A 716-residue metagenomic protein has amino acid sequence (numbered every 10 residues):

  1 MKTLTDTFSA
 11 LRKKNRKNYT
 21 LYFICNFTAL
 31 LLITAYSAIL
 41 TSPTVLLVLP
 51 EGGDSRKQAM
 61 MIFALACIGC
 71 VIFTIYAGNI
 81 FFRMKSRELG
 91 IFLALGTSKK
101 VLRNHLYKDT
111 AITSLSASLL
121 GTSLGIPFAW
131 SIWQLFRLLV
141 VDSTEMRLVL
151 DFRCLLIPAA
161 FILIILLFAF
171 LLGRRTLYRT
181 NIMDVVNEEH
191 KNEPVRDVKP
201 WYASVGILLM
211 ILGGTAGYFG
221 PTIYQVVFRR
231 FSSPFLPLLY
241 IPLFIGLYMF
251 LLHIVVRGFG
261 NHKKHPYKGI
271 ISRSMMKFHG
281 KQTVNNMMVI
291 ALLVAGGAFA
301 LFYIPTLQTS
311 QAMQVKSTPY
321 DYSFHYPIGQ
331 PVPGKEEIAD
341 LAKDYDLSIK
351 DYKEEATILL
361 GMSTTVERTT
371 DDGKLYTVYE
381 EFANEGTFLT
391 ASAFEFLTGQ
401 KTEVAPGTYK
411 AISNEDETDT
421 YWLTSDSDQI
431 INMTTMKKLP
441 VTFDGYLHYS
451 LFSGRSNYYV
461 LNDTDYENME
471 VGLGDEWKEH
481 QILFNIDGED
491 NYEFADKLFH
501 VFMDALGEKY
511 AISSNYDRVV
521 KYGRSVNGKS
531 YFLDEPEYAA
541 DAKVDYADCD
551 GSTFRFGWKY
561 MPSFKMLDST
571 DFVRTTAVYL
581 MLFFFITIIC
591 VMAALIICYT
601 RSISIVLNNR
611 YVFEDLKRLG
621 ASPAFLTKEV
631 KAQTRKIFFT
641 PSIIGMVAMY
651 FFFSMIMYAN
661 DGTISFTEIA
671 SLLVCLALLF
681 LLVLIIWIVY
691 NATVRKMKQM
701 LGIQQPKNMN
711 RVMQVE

Functional and structural regions predicted by a protein language model:
M1-T3, R179-P194, L607-Y611, K698-E716: Short cytosolic juxtamembrane segments of multi-pass membrane proteins
F8-N26, L102-A117, R196-Y202, K631-I637: Alpha-helical transmembrane segments and their helix-start/interface "positive-inside/aromatic belt" motifs in integral
K17-I24, A35-L65, I80-R83, I91-F92 (+7 more regions): Peri-transmembrane interface segments
K17-N26, L31-A35, A160-I165, P194-Q311 (+3 more regions): Alpha-helical transmembrane segments, especially those used as permease/efflux helices and single-pass anchors
L31-S42, Y76-I80, R87, I112-D142 (+7 more regions): Small-residue-rich transmembrane alpha-helices
N79, K85, R179, L251-H262 (+4 more regions): Juxtamembrane/interface segments at transmembrane-helix termini
Q314-M592: Basic-flanked hydrophobic alpha-helices used for secretion and membrane insertion
